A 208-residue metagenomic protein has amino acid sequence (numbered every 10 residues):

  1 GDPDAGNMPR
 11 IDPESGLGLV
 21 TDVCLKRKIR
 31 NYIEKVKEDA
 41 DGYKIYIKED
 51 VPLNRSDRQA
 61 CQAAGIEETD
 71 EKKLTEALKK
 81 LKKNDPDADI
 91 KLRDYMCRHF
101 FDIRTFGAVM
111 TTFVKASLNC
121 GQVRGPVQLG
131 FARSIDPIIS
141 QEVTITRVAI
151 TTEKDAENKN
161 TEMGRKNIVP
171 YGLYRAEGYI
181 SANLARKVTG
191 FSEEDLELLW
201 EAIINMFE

Functional and structural regions predicted by a protein language model:
G1-E208: RNA-binding basic/glycine-rich loop and surface signature characteristic of RAMP-family CRISPR effectors
